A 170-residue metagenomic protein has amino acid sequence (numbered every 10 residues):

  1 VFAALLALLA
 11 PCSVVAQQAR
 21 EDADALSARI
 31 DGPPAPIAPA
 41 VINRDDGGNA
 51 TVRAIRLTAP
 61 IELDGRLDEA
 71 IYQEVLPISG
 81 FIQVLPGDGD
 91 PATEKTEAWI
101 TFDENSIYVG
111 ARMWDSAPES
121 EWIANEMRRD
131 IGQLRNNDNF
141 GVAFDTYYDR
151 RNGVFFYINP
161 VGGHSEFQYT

Functional and structural regions predicted by a protein language model:
V1-S13: Bacterial N-terminal signal peptides
A16-T170: Structural preference for beta-rich elements and adjacent junctions enriched in aromatics
